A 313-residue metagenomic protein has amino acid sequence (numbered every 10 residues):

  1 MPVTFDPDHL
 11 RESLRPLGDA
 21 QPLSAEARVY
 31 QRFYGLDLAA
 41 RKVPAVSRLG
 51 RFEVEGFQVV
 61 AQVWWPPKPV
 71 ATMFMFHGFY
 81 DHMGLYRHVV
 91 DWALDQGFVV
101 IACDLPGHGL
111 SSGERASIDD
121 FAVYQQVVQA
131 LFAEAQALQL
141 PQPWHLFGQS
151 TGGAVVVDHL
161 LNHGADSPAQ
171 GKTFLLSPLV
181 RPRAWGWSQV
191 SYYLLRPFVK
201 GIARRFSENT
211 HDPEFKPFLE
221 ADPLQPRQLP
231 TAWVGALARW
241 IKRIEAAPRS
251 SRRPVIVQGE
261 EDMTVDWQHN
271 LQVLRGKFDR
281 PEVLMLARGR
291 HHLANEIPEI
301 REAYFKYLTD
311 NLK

Functional and structural regions predicted by a protein language model:
M1-E53, Q58-W65: An N-terminal hydrophobic leader/cap segment in hydrolases
V70, H77-D81, E260: Active-site glycine-rich loops that stabilize anionic/oxyanionic intermediates across multiple enzyme folds
F79-L85, H108-Q139: Catalytic nucleophile-loop/oxyanion-hole region of alpha/beta-hydrolase and closely related hydrolase-like folds
M83, V90-E114: Conserved alpha/beta-hydrolase
F147-A232: Alpha/beta-hydrolase-fold enzymes
S250, I256-Q258, D262: Short beta-strand/loop motif that positions the catalytic acidic residue of the alpha/beta-hydrolase fold
R252, D266-R275: Short alpha-helix in the alpha/beta-hydrolase fold that links the catalytic acid
P281-K313: Catalytic active-site module of serine/aspartate enzymes centered on a nucleophile-bearing elbow/loop
